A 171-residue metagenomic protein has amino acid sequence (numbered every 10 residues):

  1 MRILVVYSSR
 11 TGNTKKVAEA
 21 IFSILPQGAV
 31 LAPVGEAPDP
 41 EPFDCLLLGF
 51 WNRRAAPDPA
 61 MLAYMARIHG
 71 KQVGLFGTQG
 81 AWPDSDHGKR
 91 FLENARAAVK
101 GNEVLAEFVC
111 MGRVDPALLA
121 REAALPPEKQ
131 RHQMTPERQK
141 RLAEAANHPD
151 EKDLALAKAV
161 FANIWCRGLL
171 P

Functional and structural regions predicted by a protein language model:
M1, E41, N102: Structured loop/turn residues at beta-strand edges in well-structured enzyme cores
R2-I24: N-terminal beta1-alpha1 ligand-phosphate binding loop
V6-S8, F43, K71: N-terminal hydrophobic or amphipathic segments with adjacent small-residue motifs that include Sec signal peptides
I24-G28, C45-L48, R53-P171: FMN-binding flavodoxin-like domain, especially the glycine-rich phosphate-binding loop
L31-P42: Short acidic low-complexity segments
